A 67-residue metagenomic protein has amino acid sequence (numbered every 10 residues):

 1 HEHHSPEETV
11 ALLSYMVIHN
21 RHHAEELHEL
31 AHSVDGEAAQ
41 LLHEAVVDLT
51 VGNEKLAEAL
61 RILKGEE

Functional and structural regions predicted by a protein language model:
H1-H28: N-terminal acidic leader/helix
H3, G65-E67: Intrinsic disorder/low-complexity segments enriched in polar/small residues
H28-G65: Short, charge-rich amphipathic interface segments used for partner binding and complex assembly
